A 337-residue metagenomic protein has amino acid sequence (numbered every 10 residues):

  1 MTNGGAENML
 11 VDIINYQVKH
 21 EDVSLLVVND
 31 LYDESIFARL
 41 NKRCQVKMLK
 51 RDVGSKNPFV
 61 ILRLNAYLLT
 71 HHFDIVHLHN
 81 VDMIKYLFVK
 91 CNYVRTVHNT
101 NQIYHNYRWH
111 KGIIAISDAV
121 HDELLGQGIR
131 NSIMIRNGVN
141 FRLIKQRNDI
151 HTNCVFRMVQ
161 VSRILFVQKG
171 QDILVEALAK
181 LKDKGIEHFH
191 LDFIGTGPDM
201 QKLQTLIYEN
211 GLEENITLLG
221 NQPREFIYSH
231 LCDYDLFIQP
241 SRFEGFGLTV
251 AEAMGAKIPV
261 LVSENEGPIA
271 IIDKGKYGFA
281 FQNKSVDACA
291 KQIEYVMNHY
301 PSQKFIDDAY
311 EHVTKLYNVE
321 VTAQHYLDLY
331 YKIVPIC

Functional and structural regions predicted by a protein language model:
M1-G4, N8-K56, G197-D199: N-terminal strand-loop element at the rim of the active site of nucleotide-sugar-dependent glycosyltransferases
A119, G138: Carbohydrate-associated surface elements
I150-K169, V175-L178: Conserved donor-binding/catalytic core segment of Leloir-type glycosyltransferases
Q204-Q222: Nucleotide-activated donor-binding/catalytic signature segment of Leloir-type glycosyltransferases, i.e., the conserved
R242: Aromatic "clamp/platform" in nucleotide-sugar-dependent glycosyltransferases that forms part of the donor/acceptor
P259-V262: Short hydrophobic beta-strand element within catalytic cores of glycosyltransferases and related nucleotide-activated
K274-G275, F279-V286, Y295-Y300: Conserved acidic donor-binding segment of nucleotide-sugar-dependent glycosyltransferases
S302-L316, H325-D328, K332: A short, well-ordered alpha-helix in the C-terminal region of glycosyltransferases
